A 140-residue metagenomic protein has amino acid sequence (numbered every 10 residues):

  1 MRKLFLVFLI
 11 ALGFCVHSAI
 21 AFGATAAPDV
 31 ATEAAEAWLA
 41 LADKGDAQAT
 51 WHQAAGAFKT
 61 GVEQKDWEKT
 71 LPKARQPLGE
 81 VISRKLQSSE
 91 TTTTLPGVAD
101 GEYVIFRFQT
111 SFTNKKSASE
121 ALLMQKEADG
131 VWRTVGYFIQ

Functional and structural regions predicted by a protein language model:
L4, S18-D46: Short, low-complexity N-terminal intrinsically disordered segments enriched in polar/charged residues
V7-H17: Bacterial N-terminal signal peptides
F22-T25, E36-L39, A54-K59, Q109-S111: Second-shell loop/turn segments in exported
T32-E33, Q48-G101: Short solvent-exposed beta->alpha transition segments
S89-Q140: Exposed beta-sheet edge and beta->alpha loop/turn motif
